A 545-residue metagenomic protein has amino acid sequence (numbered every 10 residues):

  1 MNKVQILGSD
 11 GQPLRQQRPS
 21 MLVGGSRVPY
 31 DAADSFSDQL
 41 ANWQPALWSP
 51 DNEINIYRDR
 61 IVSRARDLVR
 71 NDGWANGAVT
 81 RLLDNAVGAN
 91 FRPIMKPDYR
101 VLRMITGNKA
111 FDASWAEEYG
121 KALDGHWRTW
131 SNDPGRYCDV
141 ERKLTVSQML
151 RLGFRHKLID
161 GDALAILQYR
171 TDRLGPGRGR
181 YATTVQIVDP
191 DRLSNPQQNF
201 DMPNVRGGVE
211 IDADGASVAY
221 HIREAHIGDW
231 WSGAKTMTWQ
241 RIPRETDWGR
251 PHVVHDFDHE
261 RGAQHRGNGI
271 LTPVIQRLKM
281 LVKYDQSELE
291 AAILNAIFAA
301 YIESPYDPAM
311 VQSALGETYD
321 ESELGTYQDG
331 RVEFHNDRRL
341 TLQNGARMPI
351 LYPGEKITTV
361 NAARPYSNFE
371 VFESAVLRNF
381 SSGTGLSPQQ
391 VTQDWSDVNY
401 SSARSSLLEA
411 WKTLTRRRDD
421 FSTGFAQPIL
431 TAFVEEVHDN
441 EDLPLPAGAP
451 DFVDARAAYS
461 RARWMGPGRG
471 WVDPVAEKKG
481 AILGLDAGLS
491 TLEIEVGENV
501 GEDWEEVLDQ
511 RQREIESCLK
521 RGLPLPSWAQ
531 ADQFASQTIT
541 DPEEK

Functional and structural regions predicted by a protein language model:
M1-A113, E544: N-terminal-proximal low-complexity accessory segments that begin disordered and transition into the first
N2-Q5, P19-G24, P29, Y352-T359 (+2 more regions): Activation/maturation switch segments at domain boundaries
R15-Q17, M21-R27, D34-L40, S232-T236 (+2 more regions): Intrinsically disordered, low-complexity linkers and terminal tails enriched in Pro/Gly and often acidic or mixed-charge
Q44, L144-L150, L167-V188, M310-D320 (+2 more regions): Charge-rich, acidic-biased intrinsically disordered regions
G88-D256, G484: Structured, mid-chain assembly/scaffold modules that mediate subunit interfaces within large macromolecular complexes
N132, R136, A163, G262 (+7 more regions): Intrinsically disordered or highly flexible coil/loop and linker segments, enriched in small and charged/polar residues
R136-R142, A346-V472, N499: Surface-exposed loop-to-helix/strand elements on domain peripheries
G249-S402, S406: Extended, charged amphipathic alpha-helical segments
